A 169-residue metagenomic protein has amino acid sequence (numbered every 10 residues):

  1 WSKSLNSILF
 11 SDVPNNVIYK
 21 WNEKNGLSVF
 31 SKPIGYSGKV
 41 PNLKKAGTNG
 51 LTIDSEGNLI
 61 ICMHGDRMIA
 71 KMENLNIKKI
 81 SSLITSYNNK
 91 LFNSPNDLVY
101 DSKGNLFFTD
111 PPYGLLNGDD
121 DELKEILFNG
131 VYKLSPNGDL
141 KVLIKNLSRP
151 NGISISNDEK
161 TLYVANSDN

Functional and structural regions predicted by a protein language model:
W1-N169: Sequence-structural signature of mature extracellular/luminal beta-sheet repeat domains, prominently beta-propellers
